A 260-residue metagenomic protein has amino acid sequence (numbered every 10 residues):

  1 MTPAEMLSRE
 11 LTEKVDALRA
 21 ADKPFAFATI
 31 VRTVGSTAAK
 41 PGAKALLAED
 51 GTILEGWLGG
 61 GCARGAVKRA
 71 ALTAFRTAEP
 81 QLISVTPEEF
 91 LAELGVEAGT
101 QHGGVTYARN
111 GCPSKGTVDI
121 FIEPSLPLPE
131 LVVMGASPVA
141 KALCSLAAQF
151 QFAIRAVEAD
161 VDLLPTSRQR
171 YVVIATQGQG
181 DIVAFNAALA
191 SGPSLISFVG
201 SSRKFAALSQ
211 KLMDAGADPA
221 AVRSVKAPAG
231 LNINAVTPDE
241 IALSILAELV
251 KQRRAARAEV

Functional and structural regions predicted by a protein language model:
M1-Y171, K204, Q210-M213, E248-V260: Segments forming oxygen-rich coordination pockets for charged ligands
A28-T29, I53-L54, L195-I196, P228-G230: Short glycine-rich or small-residue beta-strand-to-loop segments that form or flank ligand, phosphate, metal/Fe-S
A136-S137, Q177, N234: Glycine-rich Rossmann-fold phosphate-binding loop(s) that bind the pyrophosphate of adenine dinucleotide cofactors
Q151, P193, A221-V222: A generic structural signal for alpha->beta connector loops
L164-P165, Y171-F198, R203-A207: Rossmann-like adenosine-cofactor binding region
V199-V260: Adenosine-phosphate binding glycine-rich loop
